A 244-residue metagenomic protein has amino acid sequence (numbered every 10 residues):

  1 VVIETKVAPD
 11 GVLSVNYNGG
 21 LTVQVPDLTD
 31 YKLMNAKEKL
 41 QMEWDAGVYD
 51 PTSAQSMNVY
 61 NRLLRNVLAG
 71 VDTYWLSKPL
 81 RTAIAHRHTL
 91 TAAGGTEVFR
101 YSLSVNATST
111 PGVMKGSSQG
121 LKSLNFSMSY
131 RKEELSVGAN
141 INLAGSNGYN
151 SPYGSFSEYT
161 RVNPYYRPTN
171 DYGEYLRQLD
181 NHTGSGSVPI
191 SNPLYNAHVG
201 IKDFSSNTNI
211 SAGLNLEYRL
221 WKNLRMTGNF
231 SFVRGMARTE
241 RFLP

Functional and structural regions predicted by a protein language model:
V1-Q24, T96-E174, F204-R238: Transmembrane beta-barrel strand/turn architecture of Gram-negative outer membrane proteins
V7-K115, S151-S155, H182-T183, P189 (+2 more regions): Residues embedded in well-ordered regular secondary structure
L28-T29, R238-E240: Short, conserved acidic/polar surface loops in the N-terminal third of protein domains
N170, R177-T183: Amphipathic helix-loop-helix modules that constitute alpha-helical solenoid scaffolds
